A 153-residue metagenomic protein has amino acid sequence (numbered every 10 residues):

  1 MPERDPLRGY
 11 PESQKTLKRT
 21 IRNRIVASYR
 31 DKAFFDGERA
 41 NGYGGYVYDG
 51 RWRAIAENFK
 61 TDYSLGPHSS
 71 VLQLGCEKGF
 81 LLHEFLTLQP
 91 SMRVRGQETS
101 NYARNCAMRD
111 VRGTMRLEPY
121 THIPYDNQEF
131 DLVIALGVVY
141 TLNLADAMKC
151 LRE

Functional and structural regions predicted by a protein language model:
M1-A40: N-terminal, positively charged/glycine-rich alpha-helical extensions of SAM-dependent methyltransferases
G37-R51: Class I SAM-dependent methyltransferase Rossmann-like catalytic core, especially the SAM/SAH-binding loop
D49-G66: Conserved alpha-helix/loop element of class I SAM-dependent methyltransferases that forms part of the SAM/SAH-binding
H68-E77: Conserved class I S-adenosyl-L-methionine
F80-H122: Class I SAM-dependent methyltransferase SAM/SAH-binding core
I134: A conserved beta-strand element that flanks and buttresses the S-adenosyl-L-methionine
G137-T141: Short catalytic micro-motifs in class I SAM-dependent methyltransferases
L142-E153: A short, conserved alpha-helix within the catalytic core of class I
